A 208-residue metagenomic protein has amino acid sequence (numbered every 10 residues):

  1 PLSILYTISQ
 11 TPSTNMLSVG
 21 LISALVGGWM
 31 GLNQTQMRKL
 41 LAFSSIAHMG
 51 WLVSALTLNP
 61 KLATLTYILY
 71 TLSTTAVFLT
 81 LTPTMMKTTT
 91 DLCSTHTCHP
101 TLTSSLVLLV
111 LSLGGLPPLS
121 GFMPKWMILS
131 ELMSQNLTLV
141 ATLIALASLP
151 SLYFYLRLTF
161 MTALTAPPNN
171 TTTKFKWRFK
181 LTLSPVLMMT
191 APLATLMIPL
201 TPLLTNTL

Functional and structural regions predicted by a protein language model:
P1-L208: Core, highly hydrophobic multi-pass alpha-helical transmembrane subunits of bioenergetic inner membranes
